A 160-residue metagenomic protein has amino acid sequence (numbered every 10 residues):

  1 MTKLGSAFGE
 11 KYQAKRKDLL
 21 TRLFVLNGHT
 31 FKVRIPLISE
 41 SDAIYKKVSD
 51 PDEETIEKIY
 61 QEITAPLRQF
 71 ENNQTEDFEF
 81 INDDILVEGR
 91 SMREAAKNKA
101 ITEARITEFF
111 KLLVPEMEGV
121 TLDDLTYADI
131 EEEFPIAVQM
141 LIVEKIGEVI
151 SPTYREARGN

Functional and structural regions predicted by a protein language model:
T2-R16: Extended acidic low-complexity intrinsically disordered regions
L20-G28: Short acidic-hydrophobic surface loop/beta-edge motif
H29, R34-N160: Short, surface-exposed, charged amphipathic helix/loop patches that serve as local interaction elements
